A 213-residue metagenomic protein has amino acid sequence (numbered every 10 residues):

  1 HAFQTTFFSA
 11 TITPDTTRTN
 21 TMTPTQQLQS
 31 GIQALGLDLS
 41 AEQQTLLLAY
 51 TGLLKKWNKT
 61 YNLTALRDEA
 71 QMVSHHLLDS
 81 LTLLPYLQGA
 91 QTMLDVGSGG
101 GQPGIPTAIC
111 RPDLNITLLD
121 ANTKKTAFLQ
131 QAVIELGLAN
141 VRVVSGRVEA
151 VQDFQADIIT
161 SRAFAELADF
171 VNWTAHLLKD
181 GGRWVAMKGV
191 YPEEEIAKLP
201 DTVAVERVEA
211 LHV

Functional and structural regions predicted by a protein language model:
T11, T16-R18: Short, positively charged and aromatic/hydrophobic N-terminal segments
T23-A90, K124-A127, Q131-V141: Class I SAM-dependent transferase core
R67, V144-G146, E209: Short loop/edge segments at beta-strand edges and connector loops that shape dinucleotide/nucleotide cofactor-binding
L78-S161, V171: Conserved SAM/SAH cofactor-binding pocket of Class I
L114, V190-V213: Active-site capping/gating segments
V171-G181: A short glycine-rich, Lys/Arg-flanked "PGG" loop and its adjoining helix->strand segment in the class I
G181-Y191: Conserved beta-strand signature within the Rossmann-like core of class I S-adenosyl-L-methionine
